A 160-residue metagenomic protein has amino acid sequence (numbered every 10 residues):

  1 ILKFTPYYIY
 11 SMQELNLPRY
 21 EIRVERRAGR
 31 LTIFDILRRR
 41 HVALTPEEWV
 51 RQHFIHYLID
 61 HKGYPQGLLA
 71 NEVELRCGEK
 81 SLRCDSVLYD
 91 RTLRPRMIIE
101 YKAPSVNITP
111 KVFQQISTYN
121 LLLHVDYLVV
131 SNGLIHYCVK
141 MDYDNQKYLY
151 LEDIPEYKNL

Functional and structural regions predicted by a protein language model:
I1-S11: Short, Lys/Arg-enriched N-terminal segments with co-localized hydrophobic residues within the first ~10-30 amino acids
M12-Y127, L134-L160: A short, conserved, highly charged catalytic patch centered on acidic carboxylates
